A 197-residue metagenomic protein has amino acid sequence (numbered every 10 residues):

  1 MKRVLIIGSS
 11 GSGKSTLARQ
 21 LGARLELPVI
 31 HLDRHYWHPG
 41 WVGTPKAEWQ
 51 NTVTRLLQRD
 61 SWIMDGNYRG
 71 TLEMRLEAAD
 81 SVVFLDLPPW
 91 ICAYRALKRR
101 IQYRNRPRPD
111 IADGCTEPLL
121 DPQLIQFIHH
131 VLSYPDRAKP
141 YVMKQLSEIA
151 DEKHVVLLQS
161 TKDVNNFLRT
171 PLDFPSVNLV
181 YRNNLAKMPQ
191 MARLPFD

Functional and structural regions predicted by a protein language model:
R3: Walker A (P-loop) ATP-phosphate-binding motif of ABC ATPase nucleotide-binding domains
I6: Hydrophobic anchor at the beta1->P-loop junction of P-loop NTPases
S10: The conserved Walker
K14: Conserved lysine of the Walker
L17: Hydrophobic positions on the alpha1 helix immediately C-terminal to the Walker A/P-loop
R24, H129-D197: NTP-dependent small-molecule kinase module
P28-L87: Conserved nucleotide-sensing/catalytic segment adjacent to the nucleotide-binding pocket in NTP-handling enzymes
L87-A138: A glycine- and Lys/Arg-enriched "phosphate-lid" helix/loop adjacent to the NTP-binding pocket of small-molecule kinases
